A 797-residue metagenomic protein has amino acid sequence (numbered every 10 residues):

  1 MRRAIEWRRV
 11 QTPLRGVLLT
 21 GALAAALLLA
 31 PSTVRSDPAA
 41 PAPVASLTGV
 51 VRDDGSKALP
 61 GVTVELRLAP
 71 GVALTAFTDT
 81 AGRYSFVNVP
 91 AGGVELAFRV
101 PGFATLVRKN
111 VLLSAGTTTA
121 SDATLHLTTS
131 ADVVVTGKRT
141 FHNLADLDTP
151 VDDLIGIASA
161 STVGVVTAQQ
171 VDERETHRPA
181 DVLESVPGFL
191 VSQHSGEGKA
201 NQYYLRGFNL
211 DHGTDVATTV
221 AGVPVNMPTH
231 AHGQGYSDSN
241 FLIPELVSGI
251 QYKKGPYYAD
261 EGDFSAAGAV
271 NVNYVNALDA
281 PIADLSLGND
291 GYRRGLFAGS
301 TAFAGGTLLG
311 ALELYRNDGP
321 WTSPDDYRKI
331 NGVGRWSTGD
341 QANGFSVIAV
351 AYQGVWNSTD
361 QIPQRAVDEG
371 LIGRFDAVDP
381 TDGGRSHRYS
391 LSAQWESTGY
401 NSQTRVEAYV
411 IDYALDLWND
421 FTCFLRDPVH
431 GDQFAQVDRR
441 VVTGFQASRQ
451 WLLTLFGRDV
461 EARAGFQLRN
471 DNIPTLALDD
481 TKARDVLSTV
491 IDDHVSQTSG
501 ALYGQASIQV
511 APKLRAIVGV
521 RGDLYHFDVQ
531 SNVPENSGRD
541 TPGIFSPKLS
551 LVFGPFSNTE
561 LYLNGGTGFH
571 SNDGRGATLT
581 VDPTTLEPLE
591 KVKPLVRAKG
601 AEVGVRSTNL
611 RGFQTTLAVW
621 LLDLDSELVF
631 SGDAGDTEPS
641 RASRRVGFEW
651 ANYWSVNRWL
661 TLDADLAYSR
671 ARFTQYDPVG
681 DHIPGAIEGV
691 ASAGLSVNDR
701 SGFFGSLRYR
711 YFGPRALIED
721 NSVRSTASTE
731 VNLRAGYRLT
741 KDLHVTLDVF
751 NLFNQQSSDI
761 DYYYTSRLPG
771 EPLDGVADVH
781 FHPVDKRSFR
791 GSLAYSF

Functional and structural regions predicted by a protein language model:
R52-K57, T63-R67, R99-P101, S114-D172 (+3 more regions): Short, acidic, small-residue-rich periplasmic hinge/interaction motif at the N-terminus of Gram-negative outer-membrane
D152-I155, A160-G164, H177-M227: Extracytoplasmic beta-strand/coil segments of soluble accessory domains associated with Gram-negative outer-membrane
V223-K254, V272-N273, R365, V592 (+1 more regions): Short acidic/polar hinge/loop motifs at secondary-structure boundaries that mediate gating or recognition
N289-R316, W321-T359, D382-Q403, W451 (+4 more regions): Transmembrane beta-barrel wall of Gram-negative outer-membrane proteins
G344-Y352, G384-N532, N609, F613-V619 (+1 more regions): Face-selective signature of the C-terminal outer-membrane beta-barrel domain
Q394-T398, Q403-T422, G554, E560-H570 (+2 more regions): Membrane-embedded beta-barrel scaffold of Gram-negative outer-membrane proteins
S448-L452, P512, A516, Q614-D625 (+2 more regions): Gram-negative outer-membrane beta-barrel transporters
P714-R715, Y737-F797: C-terminal beta-signal and adjacent terminal beta-strands/loops of Gram-negative outer-membrane beta-barrel proteins
